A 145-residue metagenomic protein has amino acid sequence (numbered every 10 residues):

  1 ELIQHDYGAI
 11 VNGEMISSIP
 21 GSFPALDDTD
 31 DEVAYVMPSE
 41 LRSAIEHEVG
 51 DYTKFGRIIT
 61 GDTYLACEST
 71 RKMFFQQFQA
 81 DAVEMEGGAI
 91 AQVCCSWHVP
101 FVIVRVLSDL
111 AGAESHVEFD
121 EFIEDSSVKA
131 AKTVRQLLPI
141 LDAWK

Functional and structural regions predicted by a protein language model:
E1-F78: Mid-sequence, gly/pro-rich, charge-dense loop/helix-turn segments that line enzyme active sites
S18-F23, Q79-M85, S108-L110, S126-A131: Glycine-rich loops and low-complexity Gly/Arg-rich segments that provide flexible linkers or classic glycine-based
G21, Y64, Q77, V93 (+3 more regions): A sequence-level detector of short, solvent-exposed, charge-rich linear segments
E32, V36, F101, F119-E121: Broad hydrophobic/π-residue packing in well-ordered secondary structure
V36, E40, S69, M85-G88 (+2 more regions): Conserved active-site and cofactor/substrate-binding residues in soluble primary-metabolism enzymes
E46, G88-A91, C95, A131-L138: Predominant activation on well-ordered alpha-helical scaffold segments within soluble catalytic domains
Y64-G112, H116: A C-terminal functional module that forms or caps the active site or interfaces directly with catalytic machinery
G112-K145: His/Asp/Glu-rich mid-to-C-terminal helical/loop segments that flank catalytic regions of hydrolases
